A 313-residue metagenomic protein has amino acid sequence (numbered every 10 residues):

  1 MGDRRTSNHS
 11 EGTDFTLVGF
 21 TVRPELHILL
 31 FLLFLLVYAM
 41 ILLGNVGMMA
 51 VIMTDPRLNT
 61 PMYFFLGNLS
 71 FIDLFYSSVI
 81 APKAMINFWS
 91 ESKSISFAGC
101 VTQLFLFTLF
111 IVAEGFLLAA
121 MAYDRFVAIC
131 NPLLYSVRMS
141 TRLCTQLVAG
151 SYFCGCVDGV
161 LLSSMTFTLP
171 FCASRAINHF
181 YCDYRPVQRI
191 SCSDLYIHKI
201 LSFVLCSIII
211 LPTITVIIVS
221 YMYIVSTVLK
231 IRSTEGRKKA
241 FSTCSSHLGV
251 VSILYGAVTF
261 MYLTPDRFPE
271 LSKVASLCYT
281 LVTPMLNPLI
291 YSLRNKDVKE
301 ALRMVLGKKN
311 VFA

Functional and structural regions predicted by a protein language model:
M1-A313: Transmembrane helical core of 7TM receptor-like proteins
